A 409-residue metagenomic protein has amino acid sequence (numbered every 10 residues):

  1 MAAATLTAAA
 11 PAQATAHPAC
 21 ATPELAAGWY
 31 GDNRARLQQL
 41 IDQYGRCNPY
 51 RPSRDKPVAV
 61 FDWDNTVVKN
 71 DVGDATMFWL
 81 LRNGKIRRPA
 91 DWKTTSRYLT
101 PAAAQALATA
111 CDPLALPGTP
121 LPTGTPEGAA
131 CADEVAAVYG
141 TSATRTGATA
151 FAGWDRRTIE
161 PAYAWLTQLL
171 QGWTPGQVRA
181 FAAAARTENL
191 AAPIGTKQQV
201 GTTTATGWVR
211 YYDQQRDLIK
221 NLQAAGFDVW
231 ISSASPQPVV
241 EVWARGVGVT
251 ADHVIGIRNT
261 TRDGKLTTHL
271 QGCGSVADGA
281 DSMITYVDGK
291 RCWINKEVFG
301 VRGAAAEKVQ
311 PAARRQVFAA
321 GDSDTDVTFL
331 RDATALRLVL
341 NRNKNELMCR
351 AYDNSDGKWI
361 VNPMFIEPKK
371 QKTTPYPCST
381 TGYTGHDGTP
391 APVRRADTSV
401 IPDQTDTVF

Functional and structural regions predicted by a protein language model:
A2-T7, P11-W63, D71, T76-L107 (+1 more regions): Non-catalytic pre-domain segments flanking phosphatase-related domains
A4-Q13, L116-P117, V361-I366: Short, intrinsically disordered, charge-biased short linear motifs at domain edges
Q13-A14, G124, Q371: Residue-level signal for mature regions of secreted extracellular proteins and peptides
H17-D32, D42, R51, K56 (+2 more regions): C-terminal cap/substrate-recognition subdomain and adjoining C-terminal extension of metal-dependent phosphatase-like
P18-A27, F61-D64, A150-F151, A162-Q168 (+1 more regions): Charged, low-complexity surface segments at secondary-structure and domain boundaries
G45-P49, G84, A115, G140 (+1 more regions): Short, flexible coil/linker elements and helix-boundary hinge sites characteristic of intrinsically disordered
G73, L80, R88-A205: A metal-dependent, Asp-based hydrolase signature
